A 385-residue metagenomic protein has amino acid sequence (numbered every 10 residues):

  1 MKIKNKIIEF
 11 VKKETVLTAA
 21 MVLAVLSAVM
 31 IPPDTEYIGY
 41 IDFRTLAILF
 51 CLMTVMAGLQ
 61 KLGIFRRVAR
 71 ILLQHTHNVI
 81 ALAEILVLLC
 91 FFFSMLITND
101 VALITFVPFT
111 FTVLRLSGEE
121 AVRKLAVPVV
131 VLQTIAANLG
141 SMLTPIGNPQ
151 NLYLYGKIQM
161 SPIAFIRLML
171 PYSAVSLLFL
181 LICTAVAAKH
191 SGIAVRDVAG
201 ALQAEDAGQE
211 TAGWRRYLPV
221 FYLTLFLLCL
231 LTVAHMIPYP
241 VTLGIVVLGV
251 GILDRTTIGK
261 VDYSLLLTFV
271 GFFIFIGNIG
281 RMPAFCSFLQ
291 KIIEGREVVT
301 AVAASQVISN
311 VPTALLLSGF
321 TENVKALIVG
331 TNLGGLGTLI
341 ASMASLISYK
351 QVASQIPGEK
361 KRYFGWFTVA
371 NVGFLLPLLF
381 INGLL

Functional and structural regions predicted by a protein language model:
M1-S27, R70, E120, A187-F226 (+1 more regions): Intrinsically disordered, low-complexity non-transmembrane regions of multi-pass membrane transporters
K2, I163-E210, L346-L385: Juxtamembrane and boundary regions of transmembrane helices in multi-pass small-molecule transporters and channels
K2-E36, L46-G63, A187-H190, L228-T256 (+2 more regions): Structural signal for alpha-helical transmembrane segments and their membrane-water exit/capping regions in multi-pass
I7-K13, T35-T45, P162-Y172, G213-W214 (+3 more regions): Interfacial loop-to-helix junctions that mark the boundaries of transmembrane helices in multi-pass membrane
Y40, L62, R66-A69, F221-E322: Transmembrane helical segments that form the transport core of multi-pass membrane transport proteins
F43-T45, Q74-V87, S117-V129, R216-V220 (+2 more regions): Membrane-interfacial loop-to-helix junctions in multi-pass transporters
I80-I85, G118-L132, M160-L170, N323-G335 (+1 more regions): Membrane-interface alpha-helices at helix entry/exit sites of multi-pass transporters
F92-M142, Y153, L315-V329, P357-R362 (+1 more regions): Hydrophobic transmembrane alpha-helices that form the pore/transport pathway of multi-pass ion and small-solute
